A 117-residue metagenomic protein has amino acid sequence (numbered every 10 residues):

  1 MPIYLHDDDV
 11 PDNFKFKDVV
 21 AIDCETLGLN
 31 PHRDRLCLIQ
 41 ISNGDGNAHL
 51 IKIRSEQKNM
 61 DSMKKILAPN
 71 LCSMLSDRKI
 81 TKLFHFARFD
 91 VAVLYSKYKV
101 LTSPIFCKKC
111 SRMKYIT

Functional and structural regions predicted by a protein language model:
M1-V20, C24: N-terminal accessory regions of nucleic-acid-interacting proteins
D8-D12, L29, N70-S73: Short, flexible, glycine/charge-rich loop motifs used to bind or transfer phosphoryl groups or to couple energy/partner
N13, D18, N30-H32, H49 (+1 more regions): Broad hydrophobic/π-residue packing in well-ordered secondary structure
K17, R35-L36, I80: Short, surface-exposed beta-edge/turn micro-motifs
A21, E25-H32, L36-G44: Non-catalytic, usually N-terminal nucleic-acid engagement modules in DNA/RNA processing proteins
Q40, D45-T117: Active-site-proximal helix-loop-helix substrate-binding element of RNase H-like nuclease domains
